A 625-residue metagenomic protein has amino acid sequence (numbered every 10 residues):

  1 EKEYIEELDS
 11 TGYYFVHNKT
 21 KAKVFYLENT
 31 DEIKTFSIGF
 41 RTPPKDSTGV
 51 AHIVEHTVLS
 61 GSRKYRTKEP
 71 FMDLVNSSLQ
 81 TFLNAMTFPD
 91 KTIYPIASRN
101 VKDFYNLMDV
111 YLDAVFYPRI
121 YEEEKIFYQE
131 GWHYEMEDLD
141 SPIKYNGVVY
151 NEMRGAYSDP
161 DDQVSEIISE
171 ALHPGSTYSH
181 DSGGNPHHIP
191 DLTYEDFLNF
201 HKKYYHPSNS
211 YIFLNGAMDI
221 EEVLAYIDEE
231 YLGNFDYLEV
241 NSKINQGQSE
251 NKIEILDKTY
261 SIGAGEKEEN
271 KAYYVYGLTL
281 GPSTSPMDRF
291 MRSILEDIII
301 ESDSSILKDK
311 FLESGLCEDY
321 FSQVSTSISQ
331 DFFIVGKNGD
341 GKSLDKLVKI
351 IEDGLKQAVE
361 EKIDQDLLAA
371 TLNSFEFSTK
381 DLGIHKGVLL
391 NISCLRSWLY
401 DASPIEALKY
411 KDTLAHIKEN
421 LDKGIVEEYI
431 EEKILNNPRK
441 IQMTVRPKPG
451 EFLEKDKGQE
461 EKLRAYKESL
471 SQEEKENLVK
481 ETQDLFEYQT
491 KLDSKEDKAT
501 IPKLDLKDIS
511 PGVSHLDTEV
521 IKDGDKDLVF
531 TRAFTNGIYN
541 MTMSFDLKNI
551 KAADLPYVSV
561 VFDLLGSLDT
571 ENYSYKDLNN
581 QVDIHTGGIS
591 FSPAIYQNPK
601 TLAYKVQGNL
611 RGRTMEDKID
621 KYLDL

Functional and structural regions predicted by a protein language model:
E1-F71, P95-R99, D109-V110, S158 (+5 more regions): His/Glu-rich zincin catalytic helix
E32-P43, E69-Y117, E124-E135, D162-H187 (+8 more regions): M16 family metallopeptidases and their MPP-like homologs
L192-T193, F197: Alpha-helical scaffold elements lining the catalytic groove of polysaccharide deacetylases
